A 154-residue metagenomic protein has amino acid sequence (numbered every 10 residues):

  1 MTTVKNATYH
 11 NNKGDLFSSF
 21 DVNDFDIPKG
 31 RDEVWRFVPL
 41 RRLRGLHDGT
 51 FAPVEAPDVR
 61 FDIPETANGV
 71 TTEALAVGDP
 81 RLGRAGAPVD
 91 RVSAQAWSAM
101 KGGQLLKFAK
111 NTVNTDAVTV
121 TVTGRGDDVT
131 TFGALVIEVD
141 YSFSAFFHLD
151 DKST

Functional and structural regions predicted by a protein language model:
M1-T154: Glycine-rich and polybasic anion-binding loops at the starts of cofactor/ligand-binding domains
